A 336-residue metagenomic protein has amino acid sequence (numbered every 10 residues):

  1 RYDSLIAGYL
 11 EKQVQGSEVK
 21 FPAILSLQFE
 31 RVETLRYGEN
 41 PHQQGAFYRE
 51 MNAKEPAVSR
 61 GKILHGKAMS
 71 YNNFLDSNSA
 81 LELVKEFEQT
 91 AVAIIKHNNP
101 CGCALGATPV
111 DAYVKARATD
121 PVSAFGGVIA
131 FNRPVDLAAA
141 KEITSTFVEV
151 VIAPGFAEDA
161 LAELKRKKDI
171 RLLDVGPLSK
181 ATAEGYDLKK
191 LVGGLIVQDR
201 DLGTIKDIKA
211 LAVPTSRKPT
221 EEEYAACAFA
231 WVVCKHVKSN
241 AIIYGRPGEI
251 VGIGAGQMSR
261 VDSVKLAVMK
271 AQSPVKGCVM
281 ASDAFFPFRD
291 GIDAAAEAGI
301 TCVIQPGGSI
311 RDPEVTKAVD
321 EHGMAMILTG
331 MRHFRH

Functional and structural regions predicted by a protein language model:
R1-H336: ATP-dependent carboxylate/acyl-activation modules
